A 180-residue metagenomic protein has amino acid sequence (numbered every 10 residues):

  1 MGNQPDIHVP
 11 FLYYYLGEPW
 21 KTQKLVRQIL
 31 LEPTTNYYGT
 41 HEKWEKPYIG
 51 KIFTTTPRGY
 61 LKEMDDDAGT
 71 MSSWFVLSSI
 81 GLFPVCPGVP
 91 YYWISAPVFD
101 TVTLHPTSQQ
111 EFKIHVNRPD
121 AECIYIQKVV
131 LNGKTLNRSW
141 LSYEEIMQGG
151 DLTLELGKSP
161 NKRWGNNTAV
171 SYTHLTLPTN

Functional and structural regions predicted by a protein language model:
M1-K113, E144: Active-site core of glycosidic bond-cleaving carbohydrate-active enzymes
V98-I146: C-terminal structured "cap/appendage" subdomains that terminate the fold
L152-S159: Conserved "repeat-terminator" motif of extracellular CCP/Sushi domains
K162-R163: Mature extracytoplasmic enzyme cores
A169-S171: Acidic, proline/serine/threonine- and glycine-rich low-complexity intrinsically disordered segments
T173-T179: Conserved small/polar residues in nucleotide/adenosyl-binding loops
